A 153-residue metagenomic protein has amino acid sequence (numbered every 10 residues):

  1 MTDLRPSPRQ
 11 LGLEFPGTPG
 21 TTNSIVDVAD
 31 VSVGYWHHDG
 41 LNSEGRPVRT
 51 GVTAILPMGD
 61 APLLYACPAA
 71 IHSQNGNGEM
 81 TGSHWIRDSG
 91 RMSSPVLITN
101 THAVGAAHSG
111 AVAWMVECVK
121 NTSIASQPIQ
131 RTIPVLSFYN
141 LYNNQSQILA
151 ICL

Functional and structural regions predicted by a protein language model:
M1-L153: Alpha/propeptide regions of enzymes that mature by internal proteolysis
